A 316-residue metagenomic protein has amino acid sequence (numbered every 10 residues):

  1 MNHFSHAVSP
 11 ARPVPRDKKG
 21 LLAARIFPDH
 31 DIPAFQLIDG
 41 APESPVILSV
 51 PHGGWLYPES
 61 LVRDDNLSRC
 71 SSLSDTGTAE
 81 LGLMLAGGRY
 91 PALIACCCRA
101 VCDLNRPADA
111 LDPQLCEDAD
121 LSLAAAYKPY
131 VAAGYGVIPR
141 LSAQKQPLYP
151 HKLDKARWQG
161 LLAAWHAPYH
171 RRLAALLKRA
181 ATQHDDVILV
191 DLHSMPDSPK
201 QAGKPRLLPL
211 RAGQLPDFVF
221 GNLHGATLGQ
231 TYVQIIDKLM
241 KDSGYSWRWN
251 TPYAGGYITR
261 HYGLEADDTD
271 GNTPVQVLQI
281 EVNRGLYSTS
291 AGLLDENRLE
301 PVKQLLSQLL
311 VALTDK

Functional and structural regions predicted by a protein language model:
N2-L189, S194-D315: N-terminal catalytic or cofactor-binding beta/alpha core of small enzyme domains
